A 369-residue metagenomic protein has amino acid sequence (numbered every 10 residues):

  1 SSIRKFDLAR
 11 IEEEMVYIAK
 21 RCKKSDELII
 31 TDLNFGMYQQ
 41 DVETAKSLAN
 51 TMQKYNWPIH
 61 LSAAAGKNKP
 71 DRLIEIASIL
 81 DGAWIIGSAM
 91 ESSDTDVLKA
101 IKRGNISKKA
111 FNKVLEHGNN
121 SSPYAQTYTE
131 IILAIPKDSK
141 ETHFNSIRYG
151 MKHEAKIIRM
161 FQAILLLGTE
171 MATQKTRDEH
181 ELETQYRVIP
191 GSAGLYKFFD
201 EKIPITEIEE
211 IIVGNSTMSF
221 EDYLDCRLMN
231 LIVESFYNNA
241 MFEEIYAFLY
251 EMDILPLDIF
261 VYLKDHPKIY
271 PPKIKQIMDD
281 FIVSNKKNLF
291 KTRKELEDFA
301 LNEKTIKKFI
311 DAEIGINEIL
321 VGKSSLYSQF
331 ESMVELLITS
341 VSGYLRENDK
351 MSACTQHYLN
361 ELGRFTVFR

Functional and structural regions predicted by a protein language model:
S1-A9: Canonical Radical SAM [4Fe-4S] cluster-binding loop centered on the CxxxCxxC motif and its immediate flanking residues
L8-T129, L133-P136: Conserved SAM/AdoMet-binding glycine-rich loop
C22, E154-I158, Q162, V233-Y237: A generic secondary-structure signal for well-formed alpha-helical elements
N34, Y38-Q39, D96-K102, L133-T142 (+2 more regions): Flexible glycine/acidic-rich beta-alpha junction loops that bind and position SAM and/or redox cofactors in anaerobic
E43-Q53, S139-A155, F220-L224, L228: Short, electropositive alpha-helical surface patch
D71-I74, H143-S146, V213: Short alpha-helical segments and helix-capping/turn motifs at coil-helix boundaries
E210-R369: Radical SAM enzyme core and accessory elements
